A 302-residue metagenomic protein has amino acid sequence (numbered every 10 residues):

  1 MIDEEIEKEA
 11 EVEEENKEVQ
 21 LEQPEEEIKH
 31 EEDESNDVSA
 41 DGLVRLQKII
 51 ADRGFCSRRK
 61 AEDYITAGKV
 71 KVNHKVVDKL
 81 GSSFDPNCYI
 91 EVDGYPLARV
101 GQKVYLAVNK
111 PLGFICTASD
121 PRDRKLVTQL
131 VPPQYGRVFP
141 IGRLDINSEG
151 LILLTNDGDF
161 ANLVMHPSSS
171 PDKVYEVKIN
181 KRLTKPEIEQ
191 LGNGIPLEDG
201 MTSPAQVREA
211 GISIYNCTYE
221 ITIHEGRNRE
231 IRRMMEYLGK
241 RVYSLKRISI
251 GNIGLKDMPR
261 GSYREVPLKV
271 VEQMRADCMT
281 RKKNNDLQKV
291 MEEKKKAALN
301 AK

Functional and structural regions predicted by a protein language model:
M1-Q23: Intrinsically disordered, low-complexity, repeat-rich polar/charged segments
I2-E7, E26-K302: Basic, flexible Lys/Arg- and Gly-enriched helix-loop patches that mediate nucleic-acid binding at interfaces with rRNA
